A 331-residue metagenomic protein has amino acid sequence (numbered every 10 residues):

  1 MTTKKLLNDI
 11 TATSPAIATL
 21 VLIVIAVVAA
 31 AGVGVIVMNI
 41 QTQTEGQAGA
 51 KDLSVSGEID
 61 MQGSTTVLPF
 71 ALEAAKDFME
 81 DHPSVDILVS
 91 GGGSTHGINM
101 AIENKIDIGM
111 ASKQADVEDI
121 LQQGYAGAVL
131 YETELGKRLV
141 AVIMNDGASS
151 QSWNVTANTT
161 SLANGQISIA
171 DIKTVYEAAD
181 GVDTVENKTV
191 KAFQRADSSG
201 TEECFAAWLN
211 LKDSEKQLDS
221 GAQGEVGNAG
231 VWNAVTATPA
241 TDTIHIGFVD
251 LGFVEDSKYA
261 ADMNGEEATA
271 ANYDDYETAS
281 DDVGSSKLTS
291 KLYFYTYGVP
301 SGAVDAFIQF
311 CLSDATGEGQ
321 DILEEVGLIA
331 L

Functional and structural regions predicted by a protein language model:
M1-T11: N-terminal leader/signal peptides at the extreme start of proteins
T13-D107, A111-L121, A126-L331: Exported/periplasmic ABC-transporter solute-binding proteins
